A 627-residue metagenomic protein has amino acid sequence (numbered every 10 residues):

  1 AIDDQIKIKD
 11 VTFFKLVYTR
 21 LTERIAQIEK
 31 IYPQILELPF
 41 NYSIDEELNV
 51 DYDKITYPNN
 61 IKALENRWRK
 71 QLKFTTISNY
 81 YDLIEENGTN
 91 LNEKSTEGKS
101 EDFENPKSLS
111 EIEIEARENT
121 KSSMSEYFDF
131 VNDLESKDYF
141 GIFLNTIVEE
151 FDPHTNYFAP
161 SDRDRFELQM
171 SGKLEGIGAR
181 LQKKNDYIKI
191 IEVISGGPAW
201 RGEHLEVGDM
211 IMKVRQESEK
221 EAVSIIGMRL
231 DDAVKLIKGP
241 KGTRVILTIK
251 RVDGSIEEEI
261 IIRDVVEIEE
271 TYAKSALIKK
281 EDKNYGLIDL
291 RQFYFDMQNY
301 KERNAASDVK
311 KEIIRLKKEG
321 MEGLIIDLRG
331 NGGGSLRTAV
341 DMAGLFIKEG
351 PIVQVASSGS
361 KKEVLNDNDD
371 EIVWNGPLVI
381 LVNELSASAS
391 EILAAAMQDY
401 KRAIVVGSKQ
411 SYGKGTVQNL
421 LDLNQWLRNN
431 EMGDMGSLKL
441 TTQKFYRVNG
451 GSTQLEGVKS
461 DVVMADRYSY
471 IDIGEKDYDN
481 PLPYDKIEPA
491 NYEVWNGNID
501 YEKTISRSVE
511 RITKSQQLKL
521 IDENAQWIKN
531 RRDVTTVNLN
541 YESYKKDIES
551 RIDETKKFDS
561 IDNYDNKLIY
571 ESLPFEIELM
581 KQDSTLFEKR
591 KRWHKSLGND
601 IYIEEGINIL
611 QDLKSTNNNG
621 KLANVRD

Functional and structural regions predicted by a protein language model:
A1-D51, F128-K183, R244-I246, K250-K274 (+3 more regions): Extended, small/polar residue-biased N-terminal targeting/export presequences and adjacent propeptide/linker tracts
D3-Y81, G172-E219, Y294-F295: PDZ/PDZ-like domain segments forming the peptide/carboxylate-binding groove, activating on the N-terminal beta-strands
T12, L16, R20-E23, Q27 (+20 more regions): Extracytoplasmic/secreted proteins, especially bacterial periplasmic and envelope-associated proteins
L64, W68-E93, E97-L109, E113-E115 (+5 more regions): Well-structured core secondary-structure elements of compact alpha/beta domains
T75-S136, F140-D152, N156, R163: AAA+ P-loop NTPase catalytic core
D82-E97, E113-S122, R447-A623: Conserved functional hotspot residues or short segments at active or partner-binding sites across diverse domains
M124, D129-S136, D152, Y157-L174 (+7 more regions): Cleft-lining beta-strand/loop regions that shape enzyme active-site pockets
A389, K401, V406-I473: Polar, glycine-rich mid-to-C-terminal structural blocks that act as macromolecule-binding/assembly scaffolds
